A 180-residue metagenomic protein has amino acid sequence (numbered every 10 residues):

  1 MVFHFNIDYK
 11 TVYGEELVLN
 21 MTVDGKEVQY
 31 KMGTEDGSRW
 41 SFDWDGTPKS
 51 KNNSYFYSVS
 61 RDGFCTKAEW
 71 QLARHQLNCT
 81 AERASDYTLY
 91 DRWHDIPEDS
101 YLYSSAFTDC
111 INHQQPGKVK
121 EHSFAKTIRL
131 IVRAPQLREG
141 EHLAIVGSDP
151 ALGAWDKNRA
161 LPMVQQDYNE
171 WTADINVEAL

Functional and structural regions predicted by a protein language model:
M1-D8, E121-A134: A short, Gly/Thr-enriched small/hydrophobic beta-strand-prone motif that recurs across taxa
V2, D8-K51, S60-E82, Q136-L180: Aromatic-rich carbohydrate-binding modules that target alpha-glucans
F3-F5, V23, S58, W93 (+3 more regions): Aromatic-residue hotspot detector
W44, S104-R129: Phosphate/pyrophosphate-recognition segments in soluble nucleotide-handling domains
R61-Q115: Structured interaction patches on ligand/partner-binding surfaces of diverse proteins
